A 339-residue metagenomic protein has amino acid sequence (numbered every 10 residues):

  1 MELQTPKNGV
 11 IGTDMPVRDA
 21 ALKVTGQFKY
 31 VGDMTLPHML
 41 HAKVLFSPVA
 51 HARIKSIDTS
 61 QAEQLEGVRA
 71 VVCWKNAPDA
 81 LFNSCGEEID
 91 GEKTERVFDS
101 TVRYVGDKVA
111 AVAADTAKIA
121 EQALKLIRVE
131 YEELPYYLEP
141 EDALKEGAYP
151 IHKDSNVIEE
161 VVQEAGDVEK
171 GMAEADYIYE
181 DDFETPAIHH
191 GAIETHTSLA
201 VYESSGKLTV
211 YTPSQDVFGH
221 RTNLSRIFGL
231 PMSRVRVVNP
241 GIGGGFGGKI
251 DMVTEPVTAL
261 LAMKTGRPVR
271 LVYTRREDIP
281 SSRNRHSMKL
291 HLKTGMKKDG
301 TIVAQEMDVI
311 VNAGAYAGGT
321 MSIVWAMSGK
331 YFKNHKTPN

Functional and structural regions predicted by a protein language model:
M1-V157, I178-D181, K264: Flexible, low-hydrophobicity surface segments
T13, D19-T25, E87-E88, E159-S198 (+1 more regions): Glycine-rich loop/linker segments at domain edges
P16, M34-H38, T94-R96, T101-G106 (+8 more regions): Solvent-exposed alpha-helices and their adjacent loops that cap or buttress functional pockets in soluble metabolic
G26, A70-K75, Y104, Y179-D181 (+5 more regions): General beta-strand structural signal in soluble alpha/beta enzymes
H38-H41, E66-R69, D99, G106-V109 (+8 more regions): Short coil/turn connectors at secondary-structure junctions
V44-W74, A110-E130, S198-T265, V311 (+1 more regions): Alpha-helical support elements that line or immediately flank enzyme active sites and cofactor-binding pockets
D90-I119, F246-M296: Glycine-rich and small/hydrophobic secondary-structure elements
